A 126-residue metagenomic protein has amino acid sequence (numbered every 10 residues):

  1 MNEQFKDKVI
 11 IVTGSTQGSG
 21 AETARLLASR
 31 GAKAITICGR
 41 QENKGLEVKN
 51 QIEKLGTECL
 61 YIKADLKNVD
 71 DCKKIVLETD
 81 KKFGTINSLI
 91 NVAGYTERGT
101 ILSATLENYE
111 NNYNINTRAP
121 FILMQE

Functional and structural regions predicted by a protein language model:
T16-G18, Q41: Conserved glycine-rich cofactor-binding loop
A32-E47: Conserved glycine-rich Rossmann-like NAD(P)H-binding loop of the short-chain dehydrogenase/reductase
K54-N68: Rossmann-fold cofactor-recognition segment
A64-K74, L106: The beta1-alpha1 cofactor-binding region of Rossmann-like NAD(H)/NADP(H)-dependent oxidoreductases
V92-E97: Conserved NAD(P)H cofactor-binding loop of Rossmann-fold oxidoreductase domains
T100-I101, N108-E110: Substrate-binding pocket helix/loop in short-chain dehydrogenase/reductase
M124-Q125: A short, exposed helix-loop element centered on a Lys and neighboring polar residues
